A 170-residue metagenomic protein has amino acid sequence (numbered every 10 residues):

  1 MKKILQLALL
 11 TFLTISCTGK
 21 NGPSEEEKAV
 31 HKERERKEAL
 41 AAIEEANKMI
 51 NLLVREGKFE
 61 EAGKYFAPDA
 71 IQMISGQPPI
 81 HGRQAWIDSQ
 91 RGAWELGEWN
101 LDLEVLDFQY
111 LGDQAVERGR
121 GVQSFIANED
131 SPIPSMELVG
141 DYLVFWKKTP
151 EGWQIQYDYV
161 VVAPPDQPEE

Functional and structural regions predicted by a protein language model:
K2-L10: Sec-dependent signal peptide recognition, specifically the positively charged N-region followed immediately by
L10-T18: Hydrophobic h-region of N-terminal signal peptides that target proteins for export in Gram-negative bacteria
C17-P68, E169-E170: Short, low-complexity N-terminal intrinsically disordered segments enriched in polar/charged residues
G22-S24, V139-D166: Short beta-strand edge/turn micro-motifs at domain boundaries
I50, E61-G63, A70, G82 (+3 more regions): Hydrophobic pocket/interface hotspot
V54, I71-H81, A93-L96: A short gly/proline-enriched turn/hairpin at secondary-structure junctions
F66, G76, D107, R120-Q123 (+1 more regions): A mature extracytoplasmic/lumenal domain signature
Q90-I133: Surface-exposed, charged secondary-structure patches
